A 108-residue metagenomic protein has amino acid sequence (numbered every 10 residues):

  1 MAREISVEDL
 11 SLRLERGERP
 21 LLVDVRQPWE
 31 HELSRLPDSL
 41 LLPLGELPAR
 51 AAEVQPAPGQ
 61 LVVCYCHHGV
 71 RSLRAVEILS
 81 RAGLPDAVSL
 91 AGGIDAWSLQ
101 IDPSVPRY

Functional and structural regions predicted by a protein language model:
M1-L21, P28-L61, V70-Y108: Rhodanese-like catalytic fold shared by cysteine-dependent sulfurtransferases and DSP/PTP-type phosphatases
C64-Y65: Short, surface-exposed ligand- or partner-binding patches at beta-edge/loop junctions that are enriched in aromatics
